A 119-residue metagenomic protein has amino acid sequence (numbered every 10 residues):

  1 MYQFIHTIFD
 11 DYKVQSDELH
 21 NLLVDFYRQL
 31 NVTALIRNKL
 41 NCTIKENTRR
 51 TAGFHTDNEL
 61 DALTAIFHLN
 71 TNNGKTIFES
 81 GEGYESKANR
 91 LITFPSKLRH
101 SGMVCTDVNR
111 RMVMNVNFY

Functional and structural regions predicted by a protein language model:
M1-T33, E46: Non-heme Fe(II)/2-oxoglutarate
V32, D61, V108-R110: Residue-level preference for beta-strand/loop junctions
T33-L35, L40: Long amphipathic N-terminal alpha/beta scaffold segment
C42-I44, L69, F118: Short beta-strand segments enriched in hydrophobic/aromatic residues within well-folded beta-rich domains
K45, Y84-S101: Conserved metal-binding segment of the jelly-roll/cupin
T48-G53, L60-A62, H68-K87: A short beta-strand-loop-beta hairpin characteristic of the jelly-roll/cupin
G53-F54, R99-D107: Short beta-strand His + acidic residue motifs that chelate non-heme Fe in jelly-roll/DSBH and cupin folds
A65-F67, V108-Y119: A short hydrophobic beta-strand segment most commonly corresponding to one strand of the jelly-roll/cupin
